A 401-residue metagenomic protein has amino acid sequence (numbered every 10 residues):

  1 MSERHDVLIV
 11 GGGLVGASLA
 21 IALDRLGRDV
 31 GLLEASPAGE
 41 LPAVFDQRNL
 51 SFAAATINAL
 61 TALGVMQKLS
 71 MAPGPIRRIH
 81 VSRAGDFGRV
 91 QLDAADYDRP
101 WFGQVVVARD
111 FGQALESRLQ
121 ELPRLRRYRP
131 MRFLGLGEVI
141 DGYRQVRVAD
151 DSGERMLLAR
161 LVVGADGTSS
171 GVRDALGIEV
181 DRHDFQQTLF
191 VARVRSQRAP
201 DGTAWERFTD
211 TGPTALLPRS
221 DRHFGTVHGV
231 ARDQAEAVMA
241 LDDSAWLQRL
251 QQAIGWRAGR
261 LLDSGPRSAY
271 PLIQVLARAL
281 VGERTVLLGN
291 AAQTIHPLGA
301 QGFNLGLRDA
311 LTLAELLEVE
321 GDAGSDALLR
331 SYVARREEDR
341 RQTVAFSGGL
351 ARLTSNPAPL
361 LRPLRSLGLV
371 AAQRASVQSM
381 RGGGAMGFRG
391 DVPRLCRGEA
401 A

Functional and structural regions predicted by a protein language model:
S2-E3, T61, L69-A175, R182-T188 (+2 more regions): Conserved N-terminal helical subregion
D6-L32: N-terminal Rossmann-like FAD-binding beta1-loop-alpha1 element of flavoenzymes
D24-D46: Glycine-rich FAD pyrophosphate-binding loop
R48-S70: N-terminal glycine-rich dinucleotide-binding loop that anchors FAD/FMN and/or NAD(P) in oxidoreductases
L60, R147-M156, L161-R260, S264-R267: Conserved FAD-binding catalytic core of PHBH/FMO-like flavoproteins
E236-G324: FAD/FMN-dependent oxidoreductases across multiple families
E315-A401: C-terminal helical "tail/cap" subdomain of flavin- and related membrane-associated enzymes
